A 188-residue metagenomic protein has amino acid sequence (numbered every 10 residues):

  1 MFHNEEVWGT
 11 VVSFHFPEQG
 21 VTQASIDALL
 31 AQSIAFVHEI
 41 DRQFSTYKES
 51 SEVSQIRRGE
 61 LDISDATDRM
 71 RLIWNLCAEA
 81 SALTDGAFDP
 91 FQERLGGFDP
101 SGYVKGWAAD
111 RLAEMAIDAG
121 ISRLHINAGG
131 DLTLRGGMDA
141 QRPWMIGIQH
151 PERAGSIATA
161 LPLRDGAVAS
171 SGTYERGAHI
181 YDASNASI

Functional and structural regions predicted by a protein language model:
M1-I188: Mature catalytic core of soluble alpha/beta enzymes
